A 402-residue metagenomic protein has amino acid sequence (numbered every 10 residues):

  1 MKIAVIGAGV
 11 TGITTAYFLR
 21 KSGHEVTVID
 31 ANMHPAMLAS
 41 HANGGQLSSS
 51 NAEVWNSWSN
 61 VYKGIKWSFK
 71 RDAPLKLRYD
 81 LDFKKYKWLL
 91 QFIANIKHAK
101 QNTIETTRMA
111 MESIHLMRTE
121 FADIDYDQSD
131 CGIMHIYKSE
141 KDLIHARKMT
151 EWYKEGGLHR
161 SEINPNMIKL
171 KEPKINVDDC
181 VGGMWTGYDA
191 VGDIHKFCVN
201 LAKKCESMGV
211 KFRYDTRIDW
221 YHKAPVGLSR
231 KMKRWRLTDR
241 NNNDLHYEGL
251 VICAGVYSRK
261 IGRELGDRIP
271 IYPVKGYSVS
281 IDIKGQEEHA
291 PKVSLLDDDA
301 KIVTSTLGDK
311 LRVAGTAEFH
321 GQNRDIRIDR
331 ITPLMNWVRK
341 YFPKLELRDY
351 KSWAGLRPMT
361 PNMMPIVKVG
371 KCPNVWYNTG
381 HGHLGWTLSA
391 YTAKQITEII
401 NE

Functional and structural regions predicted by a protein language model:
K2-V28: N-terminal Rossmann-like FAD-binding beta1-loop-alpha1 element of flavoenzymes
K21-H41: Glycine-rich FAD pyrophosphate-binding loop
N43-L47, N51, W55-A94, I218-K223 (+1 more regions): Active-site substrate-recognition segment that forms the wall of the catalytic cavity or substrate channel
A52, D189, K301, F319-H320 (+1 more regions): Glycine-rich phosphate/pyrophosphate-binding beta-alpha loops
Y86-K204: Rossmann-like flavin
E162, I175, P225, I283 (+1 more regions): C-terminal lid/capping helical subdomain adjacent to the catalytic/cofactor pocket in oxidative enzymes
I163-K171, K211-W235: A conserved short coil-to-beta-strand element within the FAD-binding core of flavoproteins
